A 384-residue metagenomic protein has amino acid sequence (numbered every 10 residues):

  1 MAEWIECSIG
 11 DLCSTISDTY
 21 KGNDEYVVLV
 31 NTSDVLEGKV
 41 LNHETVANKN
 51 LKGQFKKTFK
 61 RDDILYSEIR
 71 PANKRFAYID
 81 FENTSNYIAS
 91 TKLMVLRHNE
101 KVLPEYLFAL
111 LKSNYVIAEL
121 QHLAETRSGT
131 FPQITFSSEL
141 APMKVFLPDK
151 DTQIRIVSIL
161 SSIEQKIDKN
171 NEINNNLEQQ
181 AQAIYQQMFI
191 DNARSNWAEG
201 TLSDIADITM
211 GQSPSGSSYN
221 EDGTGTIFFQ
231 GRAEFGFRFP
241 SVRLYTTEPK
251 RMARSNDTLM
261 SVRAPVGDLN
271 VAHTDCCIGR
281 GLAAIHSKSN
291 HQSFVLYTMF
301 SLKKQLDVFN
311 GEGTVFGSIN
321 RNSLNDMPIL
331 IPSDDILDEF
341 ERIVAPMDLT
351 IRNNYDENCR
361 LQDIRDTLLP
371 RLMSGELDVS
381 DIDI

Functional and structural regions predicted by a protein language model:
M1-Y20, F146-S213, E234, L330 (+1 more regions): Non-catalytic DNA-recognition/assembly elements of restriction-modification systems
E6-S67, Y78, S203-Y219, T224-S255 (+2 more regions): Sequence-specific dsDNA recognition surfaces
I9, K39-N42, A89, L103 (+4 more regions): N-terminal alpha-helical segment
F55-V116, T126-T130, Q230-R232, T247-K304 (+1 more regions): A short beta-sheet element
N73, G267, L302-L306, D335 (+2 more regions): Alpha-helix capping/termination and helix-coil
M94-H98, F108, A141-L147, S161 (+4 more regions): Short, well-ordered beta-strand elements within core beta-sheets of diverse protein domains
T126-P132, S138-E139, M143-I154, G313-G317 (+2 more regions): Short, charged, low-complexity amphipathic alpha-helix
